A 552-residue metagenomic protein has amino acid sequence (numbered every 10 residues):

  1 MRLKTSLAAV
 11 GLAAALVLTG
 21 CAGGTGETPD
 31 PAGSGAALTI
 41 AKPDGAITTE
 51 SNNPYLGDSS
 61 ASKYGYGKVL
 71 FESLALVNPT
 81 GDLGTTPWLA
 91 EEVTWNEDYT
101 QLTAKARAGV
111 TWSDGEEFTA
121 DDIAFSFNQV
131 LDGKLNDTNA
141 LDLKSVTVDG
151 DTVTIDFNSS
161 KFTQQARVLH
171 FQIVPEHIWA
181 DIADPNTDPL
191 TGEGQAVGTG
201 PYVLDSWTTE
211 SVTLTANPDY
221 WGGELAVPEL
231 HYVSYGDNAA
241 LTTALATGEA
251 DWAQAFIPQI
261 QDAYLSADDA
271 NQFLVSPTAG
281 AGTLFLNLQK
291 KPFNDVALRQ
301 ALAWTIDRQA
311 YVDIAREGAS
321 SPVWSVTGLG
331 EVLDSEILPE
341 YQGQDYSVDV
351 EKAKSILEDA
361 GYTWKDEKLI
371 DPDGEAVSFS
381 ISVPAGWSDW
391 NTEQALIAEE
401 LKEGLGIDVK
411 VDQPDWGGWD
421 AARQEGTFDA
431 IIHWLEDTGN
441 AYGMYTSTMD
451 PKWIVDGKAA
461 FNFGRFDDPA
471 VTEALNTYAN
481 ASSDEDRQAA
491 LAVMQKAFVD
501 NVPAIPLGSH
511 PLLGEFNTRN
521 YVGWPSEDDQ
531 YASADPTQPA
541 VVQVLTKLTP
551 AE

Functional and structural regions predicted by a protein language model:
T39, T94, D98, T103-K105 (+1 more regions): Surface-exposed binding/hinge segments that line and control ligand-binding clefts or catalytic entry sites
A41-W95, V197-G198: N-terminal lobe/hinge region of extracytoplasmic solute-binding protein
S60-A61, P79-T80, F171-E224, E229 (+2 more regions): Gly/Pro-rich hinge or "lid" segments in bacterial periplasmic/extracellular proteins
E91-K134, T154, P292-F293: Aromatic- and charge-enriched surface segment that lines or borders ligand/interaction sites
N136-D137, S145-T147, D205-T215, H231-K290 (+4 more regions): Extracellular/periplasmic solute-recognition and catalytic clefts
S211, A216, I306-P339, D389-A398 (+1 more regions): Detector for C-terminal structural segments
P322-K365, A385-N391: Structural transition elements
Y362-T438: Ligand/substrate-recognition segments at binding pockets and active sites
